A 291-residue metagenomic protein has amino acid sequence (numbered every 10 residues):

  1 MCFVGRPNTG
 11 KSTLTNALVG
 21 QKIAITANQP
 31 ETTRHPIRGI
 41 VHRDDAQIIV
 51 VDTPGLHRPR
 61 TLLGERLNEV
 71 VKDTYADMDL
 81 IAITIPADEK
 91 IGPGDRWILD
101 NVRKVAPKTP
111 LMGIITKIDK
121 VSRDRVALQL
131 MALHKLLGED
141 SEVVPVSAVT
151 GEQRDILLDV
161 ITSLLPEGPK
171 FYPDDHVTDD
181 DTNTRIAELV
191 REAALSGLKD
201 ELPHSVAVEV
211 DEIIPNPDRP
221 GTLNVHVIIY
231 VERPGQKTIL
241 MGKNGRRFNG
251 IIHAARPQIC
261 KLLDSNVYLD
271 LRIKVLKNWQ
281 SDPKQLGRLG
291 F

Functional and structural regions predicted by a protein language model:
M1-L80, I85: Conserved G1/Walker A P-loop phosphate-binding module
G10, Q153, R247: Conserved glycine(s) of the Walker
L14, L18, D155-L164, V227-V231: PAPS/PAP-binding and catalytic site of the sulfotransferase fold
Q21, I40-D44, T74-I81, V105 (+8 more regions): Conserved, well-folded catalytic cores of nucleic-acid-processing and energy-transducing macromolecular machines
T33, H57-R58, K90-I91, V121-S122 (+1 more regions): Catalytic P-loop NTPase motifs of RecA-like helicase/translocase cores
V41-Q47, R66-V143, I214-T222: Conserved C-terminal guanine-recognition region of P-loop GTPase G domains, centered on the G4
T109-M112, D119-T182: Canonical P-loop GTPase G-domain recognition
T182-F291: P-loop NTP-binding site
